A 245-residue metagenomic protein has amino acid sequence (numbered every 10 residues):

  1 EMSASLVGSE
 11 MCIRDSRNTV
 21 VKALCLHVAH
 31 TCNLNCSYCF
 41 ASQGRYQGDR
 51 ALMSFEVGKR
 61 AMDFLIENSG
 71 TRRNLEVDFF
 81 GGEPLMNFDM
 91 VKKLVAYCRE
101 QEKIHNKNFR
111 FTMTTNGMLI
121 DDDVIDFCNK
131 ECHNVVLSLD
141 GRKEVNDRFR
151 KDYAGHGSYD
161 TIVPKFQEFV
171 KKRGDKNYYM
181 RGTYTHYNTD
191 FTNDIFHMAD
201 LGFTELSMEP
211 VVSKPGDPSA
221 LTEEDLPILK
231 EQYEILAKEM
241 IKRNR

Functional and structural regions predicted by a protein language model:
E1-G8, C12-I13: Single conserved hydrophobic/aromatic residue that forms the stacking wall/gate of nucleotide- or nucleobase-binding
R14-D126, E131: Conserved alpha-helical substructure of the radical SAM core
L24, L75-V77, F111-M113, V135-L137 (+2 more regions): Hydrophobic faces of well-ordered beta-strands that scaffold small-molecule active sites in alpha/beta enzyme cores
S42-Q47, E144, S213-G216: A short, flexible beta-alpha/helix-coil linker loop
G82-P84, N116-M118, D140-R142, T183-T185 (+1 more regions): Active-site beta-loop-alpha junctions enriched in small/polar residues
I125-K143, T204-V212: Non-cysteine beta-strand/loop elements that form the S-adenosyl-L-methionine
R148-D160, Q167, K171-R245: Radical SAM enzyme [4Fe-4S]-AdoMet core and its adjacent flexible, acidic and glycine-rich loops/tails across
